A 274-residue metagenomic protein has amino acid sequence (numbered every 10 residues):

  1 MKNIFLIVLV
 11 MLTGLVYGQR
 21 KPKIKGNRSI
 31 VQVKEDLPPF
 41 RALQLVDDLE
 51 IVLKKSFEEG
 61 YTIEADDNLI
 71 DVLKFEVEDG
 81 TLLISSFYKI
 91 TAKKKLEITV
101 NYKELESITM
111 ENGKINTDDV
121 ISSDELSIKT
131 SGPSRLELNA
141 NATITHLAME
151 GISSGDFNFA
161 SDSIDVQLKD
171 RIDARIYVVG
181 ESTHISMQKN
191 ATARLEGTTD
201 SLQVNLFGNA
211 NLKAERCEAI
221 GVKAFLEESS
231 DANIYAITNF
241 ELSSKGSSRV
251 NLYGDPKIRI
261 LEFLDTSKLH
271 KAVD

Functional and structural regions predicted by a protein language model:
M1-D274: Intrinsically disordered, low-complexity terminal regions
